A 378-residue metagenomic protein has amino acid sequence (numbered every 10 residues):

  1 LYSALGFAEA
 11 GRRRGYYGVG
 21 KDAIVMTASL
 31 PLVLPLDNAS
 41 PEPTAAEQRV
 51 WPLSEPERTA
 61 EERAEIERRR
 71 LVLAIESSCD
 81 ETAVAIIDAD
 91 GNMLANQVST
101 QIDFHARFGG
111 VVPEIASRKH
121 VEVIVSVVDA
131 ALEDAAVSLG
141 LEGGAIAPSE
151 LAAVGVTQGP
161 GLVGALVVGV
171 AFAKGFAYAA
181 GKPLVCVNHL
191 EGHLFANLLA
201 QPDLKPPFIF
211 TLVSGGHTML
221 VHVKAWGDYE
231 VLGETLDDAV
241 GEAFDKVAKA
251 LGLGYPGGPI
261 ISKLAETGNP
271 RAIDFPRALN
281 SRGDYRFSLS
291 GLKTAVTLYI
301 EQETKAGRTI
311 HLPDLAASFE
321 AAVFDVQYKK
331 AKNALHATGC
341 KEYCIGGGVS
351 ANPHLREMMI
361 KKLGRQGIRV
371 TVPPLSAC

Functional and structural regions predicted by a protein language model:
L5, G15-W51: C-terminal "cap" of GNAT-fold acetyltransferases
P56-R70, C186-I209: Conserved phosphate-binding catalytic cores of ATP/NTP-utilizing and phosphoryl-transfer enzymes
R69-E150, V156-P160, H189, H193: N-terminal beta-alpha supersecondary unit
T82-D88, F210-L212, T218-H222: Short beta-strand scaffold segments in enzyme catalytic cores
G143-I146, K263-Y343, P353-V370: A contiguous, well-structured pocket-lining segment that forms one wall/lid of small-molecule binding clefts in soluble
G155-G159, V163-A165, A173, A177-L204 (+1 more regions): Active-site neighborhood for divalent-cation/phosphate handling
V156-G159, F176, S214, Y343-N352: Glycine-rich beta-strand-to-loop/alpha-helix junction loops that act as flexible
E191, P202, K224-N269, K293-E303: Glycine-rich phosphate-binding loop plus the immediately following alpha-helix
